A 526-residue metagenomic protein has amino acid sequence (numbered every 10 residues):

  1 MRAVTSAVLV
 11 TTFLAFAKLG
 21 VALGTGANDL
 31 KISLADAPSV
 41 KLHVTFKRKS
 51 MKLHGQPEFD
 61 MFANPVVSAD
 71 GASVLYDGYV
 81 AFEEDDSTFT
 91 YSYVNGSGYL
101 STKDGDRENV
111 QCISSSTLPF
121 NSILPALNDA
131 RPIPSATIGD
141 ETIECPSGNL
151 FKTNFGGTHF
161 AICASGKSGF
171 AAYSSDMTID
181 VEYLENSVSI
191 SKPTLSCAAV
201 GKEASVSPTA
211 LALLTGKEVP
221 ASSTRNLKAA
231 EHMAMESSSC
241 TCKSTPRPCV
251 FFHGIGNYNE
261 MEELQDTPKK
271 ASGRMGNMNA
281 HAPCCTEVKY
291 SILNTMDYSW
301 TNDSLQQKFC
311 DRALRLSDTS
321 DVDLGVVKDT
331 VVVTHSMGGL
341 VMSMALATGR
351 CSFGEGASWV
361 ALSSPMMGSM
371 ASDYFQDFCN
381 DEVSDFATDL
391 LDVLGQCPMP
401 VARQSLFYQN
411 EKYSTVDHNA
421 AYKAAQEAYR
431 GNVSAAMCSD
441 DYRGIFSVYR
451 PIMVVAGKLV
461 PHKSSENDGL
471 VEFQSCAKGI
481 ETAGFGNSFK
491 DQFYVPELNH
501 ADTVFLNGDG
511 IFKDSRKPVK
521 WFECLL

Functional and structural regions predicted by a protein language model:
R2-A7, T11-D77, P193, G201-L227: N-terminal leader/targeting segments and the immediate start of mature chains
L23-G24, P146-N149, T153-H232: Non-transmembrane domains of secretory- and envelope-associated proteins
D60-P125: An acidic-aromatic
S97-Y99, Q111-I113, E144-P146, I162-G166 (+9 more regions): Sequence contexts marking disulfide-bonded cysteines in secreted/extracellular proteins
E236-T330, D381: Active-site catalytic motif of lipid deacylating hydrolases and related acyltransferases
F252-N257, H335-S336, S364: Glycine-rich His-Gly loop
V333-G338, M342: Gly/Ala-rich beta-loop-alpha elbow adjacent to hydrolase catalytic centers
A347-L526: Helical cap/lid subdomain of alpha/beta-hydrolase-fold lipid enzymes that gates access to the catalytic pocket
